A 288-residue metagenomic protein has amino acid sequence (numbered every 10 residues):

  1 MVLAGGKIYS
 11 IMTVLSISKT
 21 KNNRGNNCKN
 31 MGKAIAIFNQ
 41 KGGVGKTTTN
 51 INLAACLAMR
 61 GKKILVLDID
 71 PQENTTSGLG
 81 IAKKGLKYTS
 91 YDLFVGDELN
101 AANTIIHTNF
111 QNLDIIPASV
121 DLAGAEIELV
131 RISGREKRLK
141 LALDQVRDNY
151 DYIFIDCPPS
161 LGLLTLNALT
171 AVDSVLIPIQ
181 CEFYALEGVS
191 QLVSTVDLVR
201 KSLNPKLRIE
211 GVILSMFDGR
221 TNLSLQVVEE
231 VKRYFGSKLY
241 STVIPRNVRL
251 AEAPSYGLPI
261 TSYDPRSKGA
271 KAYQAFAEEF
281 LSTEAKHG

Functional and structural regions predicted by a protein language model:
V2-G288: P-loop NTP-binding core
